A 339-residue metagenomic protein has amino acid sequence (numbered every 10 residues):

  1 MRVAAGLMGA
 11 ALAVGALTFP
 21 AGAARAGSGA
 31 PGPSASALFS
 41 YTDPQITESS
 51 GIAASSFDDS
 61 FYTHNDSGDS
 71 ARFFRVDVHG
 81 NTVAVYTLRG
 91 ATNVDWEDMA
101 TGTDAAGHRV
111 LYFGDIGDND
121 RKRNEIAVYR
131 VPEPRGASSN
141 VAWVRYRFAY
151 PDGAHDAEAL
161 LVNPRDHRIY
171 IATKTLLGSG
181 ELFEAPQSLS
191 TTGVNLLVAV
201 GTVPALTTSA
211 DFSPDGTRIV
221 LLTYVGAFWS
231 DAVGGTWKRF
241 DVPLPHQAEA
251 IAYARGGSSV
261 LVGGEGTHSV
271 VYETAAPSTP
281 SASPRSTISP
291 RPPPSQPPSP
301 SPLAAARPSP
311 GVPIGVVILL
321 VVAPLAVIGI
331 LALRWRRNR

Functional and structural regions predicted by a protein language model:
F19-S40, V270-L320: N-terminal low-complexity, Pro/Thr-rich disordered segments that flank secretion/membrane-targeting signals
G27-I46, V141-R145, V194-V198: A short helix->beta-strand "capping" segment at the edge of beta-propeller domains
S40-T47, T87-A91, F148-G153, V198-A205 (+1 more regions): Surface loop/turn motifs at the tips and blade-to-blade linkers of beta-strand repeat domains
Q45-F57, D98-G107, G114-I116, G153-H167 (+2 more regions): Structural signature of eukaryotic scaffold interfaces centered on beta-propeller domains
F61, L111, I169-I171, I219 (+1 more regions): Hydrophobic beta-strand positions that form the internal "hydrophobic ladder" of WD40/Gbeta-like beta-propeller blades
T82-A105: Blade-loop segments of beta-propeller domains
V131-S139, L182-T192, D231-W237, T274-S281: Short loop/turn segments immediately following beta-strands, especially the blade-tip and inter-blade linker loops
V317-R339: C-terminal membrane-anchoring or membrane-association module
